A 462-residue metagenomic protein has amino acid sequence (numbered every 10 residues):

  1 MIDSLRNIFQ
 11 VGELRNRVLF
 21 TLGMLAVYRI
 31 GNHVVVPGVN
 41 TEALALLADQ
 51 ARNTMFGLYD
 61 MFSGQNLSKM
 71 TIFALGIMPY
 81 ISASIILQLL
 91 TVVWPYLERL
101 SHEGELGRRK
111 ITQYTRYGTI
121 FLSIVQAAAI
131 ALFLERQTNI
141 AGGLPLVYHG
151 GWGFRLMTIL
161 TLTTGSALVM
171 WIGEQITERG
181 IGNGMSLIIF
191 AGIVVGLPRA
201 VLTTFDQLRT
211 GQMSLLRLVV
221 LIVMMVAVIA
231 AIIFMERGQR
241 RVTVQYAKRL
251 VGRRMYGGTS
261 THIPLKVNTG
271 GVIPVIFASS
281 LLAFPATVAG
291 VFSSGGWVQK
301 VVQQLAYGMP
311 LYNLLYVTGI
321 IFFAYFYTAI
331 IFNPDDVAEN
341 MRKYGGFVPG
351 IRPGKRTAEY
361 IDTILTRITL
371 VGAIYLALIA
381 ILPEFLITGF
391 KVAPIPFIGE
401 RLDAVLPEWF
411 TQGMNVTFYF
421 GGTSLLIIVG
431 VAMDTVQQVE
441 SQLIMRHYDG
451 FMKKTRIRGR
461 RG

Functional and structural regions predicted by a protein language model:
M1-S101, L106-G462: N-terminal cationic and glycine-rich segments that engage phosphates or anionic surfaces
